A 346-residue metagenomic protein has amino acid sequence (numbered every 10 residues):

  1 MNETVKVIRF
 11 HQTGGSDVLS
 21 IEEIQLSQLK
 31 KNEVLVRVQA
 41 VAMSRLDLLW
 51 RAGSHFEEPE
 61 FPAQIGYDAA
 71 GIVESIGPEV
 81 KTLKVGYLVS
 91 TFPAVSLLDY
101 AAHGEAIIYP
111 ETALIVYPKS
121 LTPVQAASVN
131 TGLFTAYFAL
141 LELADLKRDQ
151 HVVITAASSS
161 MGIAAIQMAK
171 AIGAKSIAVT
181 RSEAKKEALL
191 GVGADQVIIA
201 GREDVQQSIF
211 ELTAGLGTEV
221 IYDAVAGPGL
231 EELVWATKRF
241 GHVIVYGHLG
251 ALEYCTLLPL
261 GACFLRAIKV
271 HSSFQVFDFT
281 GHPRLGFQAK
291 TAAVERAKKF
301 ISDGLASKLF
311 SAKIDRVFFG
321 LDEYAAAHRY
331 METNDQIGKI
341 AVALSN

Functional and structural regions predicted by a protein language model:
N2-V5, A306-V317, A325-N346: C-terminal capping/lid region of NAD(P)-dependent oxidoreductase domains
Q25-M43, S54-V95, A224: Glycine-rich beta-strand-centered segment in the early N-terminal region that forms part of a ligand/cofactor-binding
L88, H151, G241-H242: Short glycine-centered segments of the SAM/dcSAM-binding site in methyltransferase folds
F92-A156: NAD(P)H dinucleotide-binding glycine-rich loop of Rossmann-like/cofactor-binding domains, especially the beta1-alpha1
V129-E203: Mid-domain Rossmann-like dinucleotide-binding core that forms the NAD(H)/NADP(H) cofactor-binding site
D204-G215: Short amphipathic alpha-helix with an adjacent loop that forms part of the alpha/beta core around
P228-L309, A343-N346: Glycine-rich phosphate-binding loop and adjacent beta-alpha segment of Rossmann(oid) nucleotide-cofactor-binding
